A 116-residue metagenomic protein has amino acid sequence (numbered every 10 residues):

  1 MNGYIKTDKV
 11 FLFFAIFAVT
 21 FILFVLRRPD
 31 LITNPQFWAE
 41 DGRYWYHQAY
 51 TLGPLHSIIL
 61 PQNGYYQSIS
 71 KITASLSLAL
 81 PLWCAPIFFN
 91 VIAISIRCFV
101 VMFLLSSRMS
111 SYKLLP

Functional and structural regions predicted by a protein language model:
M1-F24: Start-transfer (signal-anchor) and selected internal transmembrane alpha helices of multi-pass inner/ER membrane
V10-F11, I59-N63, S110-P116: Membrane-interfacial loop-to-transmembrane alpha-helix junctions, especially the N-terminal start
F13, F17-F21, Q67-K71, N90 (+2 more regions): Alpha-helical transmembrane spans of integral membrane proteins, capturing the lipid-embedded, hydrophobic core of TM
L23-G42: Helix-to-loop transition at the C-terminal end of transmembrane segments
E40-L52, I96-R97: Hydrophobic, membrane-facing alpha-helical anchors
R43-A49, I59-I87: Short hydrophobic/aromatic helix or loop-helix immediately within or flanking a transmembrane segment in polytopic
V91-L115: Transmembrane-helix motifs of polytopic, lipid-linked glycan transferases
